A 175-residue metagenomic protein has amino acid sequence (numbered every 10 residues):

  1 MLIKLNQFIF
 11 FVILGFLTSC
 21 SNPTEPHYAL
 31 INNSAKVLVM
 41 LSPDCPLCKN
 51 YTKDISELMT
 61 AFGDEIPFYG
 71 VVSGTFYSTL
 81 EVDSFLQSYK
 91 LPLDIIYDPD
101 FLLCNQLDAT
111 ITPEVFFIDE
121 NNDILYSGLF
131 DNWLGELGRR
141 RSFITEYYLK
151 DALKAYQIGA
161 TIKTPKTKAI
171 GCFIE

Functional and structural regions predicted by a protein language model:
M1-I9: Bacterial N-terminal signal peptides that target proteins for export
F16-S19: C-terminal motif of bacterial Sec signal peptides marking the signal peptidase cleavage site
S21-P23: Bacterial signal peptide processing site
I31-K49, L153: Short active-site neighborhood of thiol/selenol oxidoreductases, capturing the structured segment around
S42-Y51, T75-F76, I170-E175: Short, thiol/selenol-centered motifs that function as redox-active sites or metal-ligating centers
K49-S88, P99-Q106: Structural microenvironment flanking redox-active thiols in thiol-disulfide oxidoreductases
L86-D119, I124-L125: Short, internal strand/loop/helix patches that form the active-site neighborhood or redox-interaction surface
D119, I124-L125, L129-E175: Thiol-/selenol-based redox modules, centered on thioredoxin-like and closely related oxidoreductase domains
